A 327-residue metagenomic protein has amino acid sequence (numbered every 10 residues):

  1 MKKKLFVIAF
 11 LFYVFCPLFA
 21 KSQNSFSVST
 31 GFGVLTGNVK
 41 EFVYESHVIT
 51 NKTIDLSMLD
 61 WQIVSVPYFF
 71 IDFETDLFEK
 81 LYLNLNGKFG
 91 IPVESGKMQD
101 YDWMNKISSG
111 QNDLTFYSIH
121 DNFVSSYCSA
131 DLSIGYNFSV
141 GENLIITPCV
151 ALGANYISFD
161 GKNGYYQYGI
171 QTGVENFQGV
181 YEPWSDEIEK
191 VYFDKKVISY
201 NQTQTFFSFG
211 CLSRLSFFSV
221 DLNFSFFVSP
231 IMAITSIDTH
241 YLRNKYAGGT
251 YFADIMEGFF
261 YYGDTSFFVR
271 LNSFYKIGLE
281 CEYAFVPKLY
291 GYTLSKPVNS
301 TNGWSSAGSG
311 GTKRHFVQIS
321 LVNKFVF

Functional and structural regions predicted by a protein language model:
M1-S27, F327: Cleavable N-terminal export/targeting peptides
K21, D60-E74, G135: Secretion/assembly modules of Gram-negative surface proteins
V28-T36, L85-I91, Y136, P148-Y156 (+4 more regions): Transmembrane beta-barrel strands of outer-membrane/channel proteins
N38-V66, I91-S129, N155-F206, I231-D264 (+1 more regions): Extracellular/periplasm-exposed beta-strand and loop segments of Gram-negative cell-envelope proteins, dominated by
F70-F78, Y82-N84, K88-K97: Post-signal peptide N-terminal segment of secreted/secretory-pathway proteins
D72-E74, D131-G135, G210-L212, Y262-R270 (+1 more regions): Outer-membrane beta-barrel architecture
E79-L85, G141-L144, S219-L222, V269 (+1 more regions): Repeated loop/turn-to-beta-strand initiation elements of outer-membrane beta-barrel proteins
N143, T147, Q202-S208, L215-N223 (+1 more regions): Short gly/pro-enriched beta-turn/loop segments at secondary-structure junctions
